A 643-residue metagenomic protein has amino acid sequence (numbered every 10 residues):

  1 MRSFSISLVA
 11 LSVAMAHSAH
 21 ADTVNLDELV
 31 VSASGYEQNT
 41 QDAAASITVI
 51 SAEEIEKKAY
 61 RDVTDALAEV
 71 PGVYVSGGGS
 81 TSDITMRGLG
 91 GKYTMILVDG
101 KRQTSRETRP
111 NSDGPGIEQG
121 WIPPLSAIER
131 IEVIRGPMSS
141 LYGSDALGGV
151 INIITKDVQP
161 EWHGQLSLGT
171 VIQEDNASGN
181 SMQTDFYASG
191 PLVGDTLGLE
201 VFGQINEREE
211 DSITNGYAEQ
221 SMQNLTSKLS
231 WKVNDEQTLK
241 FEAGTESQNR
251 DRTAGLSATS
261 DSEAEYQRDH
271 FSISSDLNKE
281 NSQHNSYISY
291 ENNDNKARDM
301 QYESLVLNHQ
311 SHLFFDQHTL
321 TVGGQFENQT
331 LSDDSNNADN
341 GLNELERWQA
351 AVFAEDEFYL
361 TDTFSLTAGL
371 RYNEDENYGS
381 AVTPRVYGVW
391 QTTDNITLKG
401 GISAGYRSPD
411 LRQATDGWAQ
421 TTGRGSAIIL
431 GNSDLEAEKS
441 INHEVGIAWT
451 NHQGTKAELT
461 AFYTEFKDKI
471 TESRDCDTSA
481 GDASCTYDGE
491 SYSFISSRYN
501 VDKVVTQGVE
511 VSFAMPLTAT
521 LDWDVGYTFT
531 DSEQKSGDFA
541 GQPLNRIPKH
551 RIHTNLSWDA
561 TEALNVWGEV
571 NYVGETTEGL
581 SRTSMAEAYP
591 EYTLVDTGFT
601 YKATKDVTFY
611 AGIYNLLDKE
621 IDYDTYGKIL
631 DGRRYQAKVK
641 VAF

Functional and structural regions predicted by a protein language model:
S7-A10, S189-P191, K232, T528 (+1 more regions): Conserved C-terminal beta-signal and adjacent last beta-strands/turns of outer-membrane beta-barrel proteins
N25-K58, D83, E107, N111-S112: N-terminal periplasmic "start-of-domain" segments of outer-membrane beta-barrel proteins
V63-A66, S82-T85, I96-D99, E118-W121 (+3 more regions): N-terminal periplasmic accessory domains that precede and gate Gram-negative outer-membrane beta-barrel machines
R102-R135: Short acidic/polar hinge/loop motifs at secondary-structure boundaries that mediate gating or recognition
Q159-A264, D468: Periplasmic-side early beta-strands and strand-to-turn transitions of outer-membrane beta-barrels
S167, Y359-L366, F462-E465, S484-L580 (+3 more regions): Gram-negative outer-membrane beta-barrel transporters
N234, E242-A243, Q317, N340-K467 (+7 more regions): Structural signature of Gram-negative outer-membrane beta-barrels, strongest in the C-terminal barrel of TonB-dependent
S257-N278, Q391, T397, G401-F466 (+4 more regions): Outer-membrane beta-barrel signature, preferentially recognizing the C-terminal barrel domain of Gram-negative
